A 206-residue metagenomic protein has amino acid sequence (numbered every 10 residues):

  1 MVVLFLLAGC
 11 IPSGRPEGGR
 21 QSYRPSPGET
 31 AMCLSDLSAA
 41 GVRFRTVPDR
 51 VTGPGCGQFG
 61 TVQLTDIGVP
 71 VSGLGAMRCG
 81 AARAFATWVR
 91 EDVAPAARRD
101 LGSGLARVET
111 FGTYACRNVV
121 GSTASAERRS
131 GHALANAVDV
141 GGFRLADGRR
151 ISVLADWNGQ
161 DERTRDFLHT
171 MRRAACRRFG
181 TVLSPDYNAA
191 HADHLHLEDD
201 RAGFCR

Functional and structural regions predicted by a protein language model:
M1-L4: Sec-dependent signal peptide recognition, specifically the positively charged N-region followed immediately by
L7-G28: Bacterial Sec signal peptide processing site at the extreme N-terminus
I11, M32-L34, G55-G57, R78-G80 (+3 more regions): Sequence contexts marking disulfide-bonded cysteines in secreted/extracellular proteins
R15-P16, Y23, R45, G53 (+2 more regions): Catalytic cores and adjacent binding grooves of peptidoglycan-active enzymes
E29-E109: Active-site acidic/histidine clusters and adjacent loop/turn architecture that either coordinate catalytic ions
D49-T61, A106-V119, N188-D200: Acidic helix-start/capping segments at beta-turn-to-alpha-helix junctions
R99-A135: Active-site-adjacent substructure of cysteine-protease-like catalytic cores
